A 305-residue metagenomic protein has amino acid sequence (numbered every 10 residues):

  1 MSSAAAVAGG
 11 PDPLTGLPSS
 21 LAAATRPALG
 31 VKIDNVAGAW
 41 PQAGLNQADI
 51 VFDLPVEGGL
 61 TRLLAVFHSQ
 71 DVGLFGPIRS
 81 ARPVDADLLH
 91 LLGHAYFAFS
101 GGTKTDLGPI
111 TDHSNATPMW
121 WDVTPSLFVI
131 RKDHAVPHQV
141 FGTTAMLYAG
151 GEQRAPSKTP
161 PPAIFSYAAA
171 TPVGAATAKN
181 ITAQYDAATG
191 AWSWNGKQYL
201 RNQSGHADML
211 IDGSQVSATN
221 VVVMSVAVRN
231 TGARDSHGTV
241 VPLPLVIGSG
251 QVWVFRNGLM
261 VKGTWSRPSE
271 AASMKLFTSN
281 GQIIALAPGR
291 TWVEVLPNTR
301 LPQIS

Functional and structural regions predicted by a protein language model:
M1-V7: Short, low-complexity, disordered segments immediately C-terminal to signal peptides in bacterial exported proteins
V7-A48, E57-S305: A surface/extracellular/periplasmic glyco- and lipid-processing/surface-interacting theme
L54: Change "in soluble alpha/beta enzymes" to "in soluble alpha/beta proteins
